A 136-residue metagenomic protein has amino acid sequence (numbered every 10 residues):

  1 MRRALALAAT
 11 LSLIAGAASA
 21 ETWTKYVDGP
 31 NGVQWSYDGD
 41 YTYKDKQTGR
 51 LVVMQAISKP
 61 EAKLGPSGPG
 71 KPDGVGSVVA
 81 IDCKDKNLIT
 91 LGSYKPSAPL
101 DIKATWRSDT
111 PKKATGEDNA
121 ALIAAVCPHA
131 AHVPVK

Functional and structural regions predicted by a protein language model:
M1-R2, G49: Short, intrinsically disordered low-complexity segments
R2-T10: Sec-dependent signal peptide recognition, specifically the positively charged N-region followed immediately by
T10-A17: N-terminal signal peptide c-region/cleavage motif recognized by signal peptidases
A18-S77, D82-K136: N-terminal secretory-pathway/extracellular module detecting exported/lumenal segments and adjacent signal-anchor/first
